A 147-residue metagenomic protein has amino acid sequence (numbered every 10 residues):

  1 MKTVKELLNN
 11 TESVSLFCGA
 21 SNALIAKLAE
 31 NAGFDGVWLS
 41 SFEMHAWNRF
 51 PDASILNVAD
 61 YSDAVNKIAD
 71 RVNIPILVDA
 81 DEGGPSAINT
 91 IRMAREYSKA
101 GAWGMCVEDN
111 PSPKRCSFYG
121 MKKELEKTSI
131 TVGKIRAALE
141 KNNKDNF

Functional and structural regions predicted by a protein language model:
M1-A32, R136-E140: N-terminal amphipathic alpha-helix/helix-capping segment at the start of soluble metabolic enzymes
K2-L7, F50-V78, A100, G120-F147: Alpha-helix-loop-beta-strand connector modules within alpha/beta enzyme cores
S15-F17, D35-G36, P75-L77, G104-C106 (+1 more regions): Structural preference for beta-strand elements that scaffold enzyme active sites
A20-S21, D60, N89, K134: Residue-level preference for nonpolar/small residues embedded in alpha-helices
A23-N31, V78, G84-S98: Catalytic cores of alpha/beta
G36-D60, E82-A87, C106-S129: Glycine-rich, proline-tolerant flexible connector loops at the mouths of alpha/beta enzymes
A87-M105, K134, K141: An active-site-proximal structural segment forming one wall of the substrate-binding cleft that immediately precedes
